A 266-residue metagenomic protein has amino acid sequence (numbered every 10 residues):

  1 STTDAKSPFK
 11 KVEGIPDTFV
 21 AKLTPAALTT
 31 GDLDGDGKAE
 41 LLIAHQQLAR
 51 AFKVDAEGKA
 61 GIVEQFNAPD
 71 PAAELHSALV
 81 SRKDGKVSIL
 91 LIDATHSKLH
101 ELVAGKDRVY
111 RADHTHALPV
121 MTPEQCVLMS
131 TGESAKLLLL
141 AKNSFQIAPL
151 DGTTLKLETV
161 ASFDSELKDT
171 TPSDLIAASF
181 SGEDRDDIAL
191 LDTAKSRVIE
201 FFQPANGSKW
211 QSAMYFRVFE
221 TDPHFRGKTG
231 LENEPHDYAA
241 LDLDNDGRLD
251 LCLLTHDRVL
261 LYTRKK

Functional and structural regions predicted by a protein language model:
S1-K266: Beta-propeller-forming repeat regions
